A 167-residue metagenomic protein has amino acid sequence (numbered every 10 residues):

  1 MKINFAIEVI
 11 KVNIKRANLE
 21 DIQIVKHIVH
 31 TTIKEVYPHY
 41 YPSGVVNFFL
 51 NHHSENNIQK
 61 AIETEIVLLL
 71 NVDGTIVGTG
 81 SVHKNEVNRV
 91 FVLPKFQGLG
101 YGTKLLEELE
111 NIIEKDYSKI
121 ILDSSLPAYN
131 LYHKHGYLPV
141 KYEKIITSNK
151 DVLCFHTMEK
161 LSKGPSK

Functional and structural regions predicted by a protein language model:
V12-H27: A short beta-loop-alpha structural element at the N-terminal edge of CoA-dependent acyl/N-acetyltransferase catalytic
K26, H30-N56: Conserved GNAT-fold acetyl-CoA-binding loop/helix
H53-L68, E86: A short helix-loop-beta-strand connector motif used in the catalytic cores of GNAT acetyltransferases and, in some
E65-G78: Conserved beta-hairpin
H83-K95: Conserved acetyl-CoA binding element of GNAT-fold acetyltransferases
F96, G100-E108: Conserved acetyl-CoA pyrophosphate-binding loop and the N-cap/start of the following alpha-helix in GNAT-like
S118, L122-Y129, H135, K141-K167: C-terminal "cap" of GNAT-fold acetyltransferases
